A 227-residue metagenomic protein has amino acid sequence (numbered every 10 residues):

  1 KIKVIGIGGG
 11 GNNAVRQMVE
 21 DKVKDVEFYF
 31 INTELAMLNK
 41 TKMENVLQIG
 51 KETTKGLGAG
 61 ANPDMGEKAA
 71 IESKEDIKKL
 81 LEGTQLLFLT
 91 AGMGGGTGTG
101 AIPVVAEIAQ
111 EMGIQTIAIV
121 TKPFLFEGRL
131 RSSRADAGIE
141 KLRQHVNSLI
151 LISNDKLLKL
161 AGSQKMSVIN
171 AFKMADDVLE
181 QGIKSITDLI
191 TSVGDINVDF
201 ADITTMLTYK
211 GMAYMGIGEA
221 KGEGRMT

Functional and structural regions predicted by a protein language model:
K1-T227: Tubulin/FtsZ superfamily GTPase core signature
